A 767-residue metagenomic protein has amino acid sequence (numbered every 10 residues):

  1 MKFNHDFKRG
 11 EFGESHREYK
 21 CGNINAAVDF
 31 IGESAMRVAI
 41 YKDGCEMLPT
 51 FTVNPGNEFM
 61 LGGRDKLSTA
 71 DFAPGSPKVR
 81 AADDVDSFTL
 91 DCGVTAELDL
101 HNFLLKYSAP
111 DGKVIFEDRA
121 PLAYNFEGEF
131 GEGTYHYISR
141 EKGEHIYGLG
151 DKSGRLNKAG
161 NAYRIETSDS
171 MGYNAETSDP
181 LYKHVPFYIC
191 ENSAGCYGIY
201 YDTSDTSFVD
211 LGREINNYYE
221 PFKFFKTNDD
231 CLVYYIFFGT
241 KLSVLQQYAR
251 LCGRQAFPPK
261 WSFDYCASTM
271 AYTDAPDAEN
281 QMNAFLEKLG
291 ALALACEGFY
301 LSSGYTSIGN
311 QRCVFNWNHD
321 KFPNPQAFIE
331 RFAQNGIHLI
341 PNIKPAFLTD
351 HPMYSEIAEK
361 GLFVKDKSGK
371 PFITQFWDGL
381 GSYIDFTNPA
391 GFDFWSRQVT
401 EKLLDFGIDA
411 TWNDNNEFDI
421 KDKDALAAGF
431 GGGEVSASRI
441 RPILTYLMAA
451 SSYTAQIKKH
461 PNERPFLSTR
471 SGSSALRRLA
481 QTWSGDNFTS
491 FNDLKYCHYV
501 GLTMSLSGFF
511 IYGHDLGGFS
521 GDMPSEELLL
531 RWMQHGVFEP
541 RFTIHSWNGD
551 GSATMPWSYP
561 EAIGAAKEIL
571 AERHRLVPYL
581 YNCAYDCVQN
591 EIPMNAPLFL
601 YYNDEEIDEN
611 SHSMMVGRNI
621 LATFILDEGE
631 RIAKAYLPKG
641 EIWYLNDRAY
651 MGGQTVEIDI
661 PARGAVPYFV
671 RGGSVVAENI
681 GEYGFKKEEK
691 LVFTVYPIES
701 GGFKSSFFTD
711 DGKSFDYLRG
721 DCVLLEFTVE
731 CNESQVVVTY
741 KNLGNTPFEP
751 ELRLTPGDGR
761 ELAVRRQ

Functional and structural regions predicted by a protein language model:
M1-S262, S268-M270, D274-E287, N318 (+6 more regions): N-terminal accessory segment at the very beginning of proteins
S15, N25-A26, Y173-E176, H184-P186 (+14 more regions): Generic recognition of flexible, low-complexity loop/linker segments
V28, G93, F187, L289 (+9 more regions): Conserved structural-core and active-site-/substrate-pathway-adjacent residues in large, well-folded domains of enzymes
A35, S87, T95, L104 (+22 more regions): Beta-sheet entry/capping signal
G62-L67, E117, A295-A566, Y601-Y602 (+1 more regions): Aromatic- and carboxylate-enriched substrate-binding clefts and catalytic-loop regions of carbohydrate-active enzymes
G143, R164-T167, L181-H184, M282-N283 (+4 more regions): Short, hydrophobic/amphipathic alpha-helical packing segments that form internal helix faces or helix-helix interfaces
P258-M270, F372-Y383: N-terminal small/glycine-rich loop or linker at the start of catalytic domains across soluble metabolic enzymes
Y453-P465, G472-W483, M504-H514, G521-Q735 (+2 more regions): Catalytic core of carbohydrate-active enzymes
